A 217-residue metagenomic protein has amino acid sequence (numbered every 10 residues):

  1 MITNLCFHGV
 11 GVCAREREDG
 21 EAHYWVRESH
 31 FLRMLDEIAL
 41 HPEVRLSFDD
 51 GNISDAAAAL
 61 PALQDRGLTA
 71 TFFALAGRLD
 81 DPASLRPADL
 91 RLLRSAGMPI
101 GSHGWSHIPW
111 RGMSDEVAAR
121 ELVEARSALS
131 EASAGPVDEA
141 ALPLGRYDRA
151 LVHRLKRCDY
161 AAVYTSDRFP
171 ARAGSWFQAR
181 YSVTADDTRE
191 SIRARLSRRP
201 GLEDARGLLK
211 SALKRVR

Functional and structural regions predicted by a protein language model:
M1-S47, N52-A56, G112-E139, G145-R217: C-terminal active-site subregion of NodB/CE4 polysaccharide deacetylases
L5, G9-V10, P99-H107: Histidine-centered catalytic micro-motifs
D36-A39, L60-L68, L85-G101, K156: Acidic (Asp/Glu)-rich catalytic clusters
S54-G77: A short alpha/beta connector and helix-capping loop motif
F73, H103, V163-T165: Short beta-strand and adjacent tight-turn residues that come in two discontinuous sequence segments and form the edges
R78-D81, I108-G112: Short, small-residue-enriched loops and turns at beta-alpha junctions that line or gate enzyme active sites
A83-R91, D115-L122: Charged helix-capping and loop-helix junction motifs
